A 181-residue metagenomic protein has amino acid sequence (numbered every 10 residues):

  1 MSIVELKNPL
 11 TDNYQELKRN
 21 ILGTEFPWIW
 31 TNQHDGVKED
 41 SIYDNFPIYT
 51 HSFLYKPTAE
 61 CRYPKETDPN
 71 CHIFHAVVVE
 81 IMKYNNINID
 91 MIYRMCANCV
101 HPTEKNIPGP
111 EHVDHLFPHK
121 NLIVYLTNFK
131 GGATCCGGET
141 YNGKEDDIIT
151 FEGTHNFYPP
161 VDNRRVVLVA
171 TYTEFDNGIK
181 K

Functional and structural regions predicted by a protein language model:
M1-D90: Non-heme Fe(II)/2-oxoglutarate
T58-K181: Catalytic core of non-heme Fe(II) oxygenases with the double-stranded beta-helix
